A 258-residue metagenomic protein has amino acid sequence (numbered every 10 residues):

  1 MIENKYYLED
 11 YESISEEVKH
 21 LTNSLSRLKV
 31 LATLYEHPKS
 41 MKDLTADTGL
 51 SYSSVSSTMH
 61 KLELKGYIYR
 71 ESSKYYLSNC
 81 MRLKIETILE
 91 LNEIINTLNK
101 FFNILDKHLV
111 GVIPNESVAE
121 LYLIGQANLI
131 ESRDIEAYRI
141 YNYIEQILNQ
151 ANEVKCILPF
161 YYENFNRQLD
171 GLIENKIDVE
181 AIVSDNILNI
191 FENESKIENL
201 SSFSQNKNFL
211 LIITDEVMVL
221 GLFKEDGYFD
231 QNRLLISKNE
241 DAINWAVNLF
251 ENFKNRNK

Functional and structural regions predicted by a protein language model:
I2-E36, D43, D47-R70, L89 (+3 more regions): PLD/PLD-like phosphodiesterase catalytic module centered on the HKD motif
S15, F101-E180: PLD-like (HKD) phosphodiesterase/transphosphatidyltransferase domain
H37-P38, K74: Residue at a beta-strand N-cap/secondary-structure junction
S40, Q126, S132-A137, N232-N239: Intrinsic-disorder/low-complexity, polar/charged segments
R70-N92: Basic, amphipathic "hinge/linker" alpha-helix immediately C-terminal to the N-terminal HTH DNA-binding motif
